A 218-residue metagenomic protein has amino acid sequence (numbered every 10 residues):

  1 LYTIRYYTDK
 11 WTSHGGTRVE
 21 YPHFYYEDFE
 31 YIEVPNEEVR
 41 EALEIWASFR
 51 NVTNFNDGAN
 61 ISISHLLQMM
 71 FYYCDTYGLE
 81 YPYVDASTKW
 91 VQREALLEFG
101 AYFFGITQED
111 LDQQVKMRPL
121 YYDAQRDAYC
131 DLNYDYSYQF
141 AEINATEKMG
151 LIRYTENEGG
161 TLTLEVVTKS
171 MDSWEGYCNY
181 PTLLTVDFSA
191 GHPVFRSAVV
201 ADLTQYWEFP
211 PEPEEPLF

Functional and structural regions predicted by a protein language model:
L1-F218: Mature, Sec-exported extracytoplasmic domains of Gram-positive
